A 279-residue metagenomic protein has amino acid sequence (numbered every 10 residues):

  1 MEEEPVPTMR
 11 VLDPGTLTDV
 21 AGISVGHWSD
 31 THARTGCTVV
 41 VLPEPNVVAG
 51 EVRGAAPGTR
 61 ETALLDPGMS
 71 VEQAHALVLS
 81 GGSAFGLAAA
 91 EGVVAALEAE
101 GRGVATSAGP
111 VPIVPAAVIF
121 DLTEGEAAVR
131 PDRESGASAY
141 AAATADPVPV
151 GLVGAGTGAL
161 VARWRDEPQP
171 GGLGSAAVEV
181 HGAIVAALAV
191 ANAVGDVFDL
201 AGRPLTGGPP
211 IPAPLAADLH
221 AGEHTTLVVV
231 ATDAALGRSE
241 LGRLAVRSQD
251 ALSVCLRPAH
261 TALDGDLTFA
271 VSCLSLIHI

Functional and structural regions predicted by a protein language model:
E2-E91, A95, A99-I277: A structural signal for small-residue-enriched, beta-sheet-centric alpha/beta enzyme cores and oligomeric scaffold folds
